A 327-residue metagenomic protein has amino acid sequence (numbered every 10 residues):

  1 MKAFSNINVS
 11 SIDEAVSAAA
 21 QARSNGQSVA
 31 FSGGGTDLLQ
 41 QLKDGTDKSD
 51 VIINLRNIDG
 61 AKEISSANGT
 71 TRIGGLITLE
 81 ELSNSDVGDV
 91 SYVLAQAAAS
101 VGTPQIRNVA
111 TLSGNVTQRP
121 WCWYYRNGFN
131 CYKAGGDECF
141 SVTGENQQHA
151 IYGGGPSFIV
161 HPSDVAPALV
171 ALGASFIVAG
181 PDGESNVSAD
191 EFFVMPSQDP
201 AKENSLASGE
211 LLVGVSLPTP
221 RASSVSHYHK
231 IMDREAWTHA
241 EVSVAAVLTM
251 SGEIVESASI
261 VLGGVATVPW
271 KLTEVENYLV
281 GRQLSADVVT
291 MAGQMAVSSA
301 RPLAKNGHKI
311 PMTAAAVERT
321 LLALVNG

Functional and structural regions predicted by a protein language model:
M1-G327: C-terminal structural segment of proteins
